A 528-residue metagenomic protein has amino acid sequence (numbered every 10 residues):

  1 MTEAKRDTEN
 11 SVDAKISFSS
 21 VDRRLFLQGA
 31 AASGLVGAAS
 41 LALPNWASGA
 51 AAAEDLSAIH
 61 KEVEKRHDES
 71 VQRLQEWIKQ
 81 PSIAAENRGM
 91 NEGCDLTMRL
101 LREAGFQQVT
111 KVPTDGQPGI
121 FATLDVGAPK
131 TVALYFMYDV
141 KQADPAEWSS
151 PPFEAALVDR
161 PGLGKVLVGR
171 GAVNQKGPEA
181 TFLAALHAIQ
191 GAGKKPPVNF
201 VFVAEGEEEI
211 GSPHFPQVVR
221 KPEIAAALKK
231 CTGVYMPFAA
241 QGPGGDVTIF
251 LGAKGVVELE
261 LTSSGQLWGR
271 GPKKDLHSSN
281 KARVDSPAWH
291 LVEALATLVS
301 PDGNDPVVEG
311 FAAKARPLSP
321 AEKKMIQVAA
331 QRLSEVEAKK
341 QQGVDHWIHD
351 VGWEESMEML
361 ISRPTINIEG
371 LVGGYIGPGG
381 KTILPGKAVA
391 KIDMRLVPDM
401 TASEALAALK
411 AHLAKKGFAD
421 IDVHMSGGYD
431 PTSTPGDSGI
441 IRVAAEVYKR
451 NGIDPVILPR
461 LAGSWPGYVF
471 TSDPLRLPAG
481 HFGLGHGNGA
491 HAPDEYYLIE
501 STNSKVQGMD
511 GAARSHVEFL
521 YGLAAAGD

Functional and structural regions predicted by a protein language model:
M1-D22, A32, A39, S48: N-terminal secretory signal peptides
A42-A52: Signal peptide processing junction and immediate N-terminal pro/mature segment of secreted/exported proteins
E54-A172, I189-V198, I392: Acidic/His- and Gly-rich active-site-bordering loop/insert found across diverse amide/peptide-bond hydrolases
V166, G171-G252, D528: Acidic/histidine-rich catalytic neighborhood of metal-dependent amide-processing enzymes
A226, G242, L251-G252, V256-E258 (+2 more regions): Acidic-enriched catalytic cores of C-N bond-cleaving enzymes acting on peptides and small amides
T262-S264, W268-G271, L291, S362 (+2 more regions): Zn-dependent metallopeptidase/amidohydrolase metal-coordination segment
M394-L396, D422-D437, R460-A462, P466: A short beta-alpha structural unit
S433-V447: Short, low-order "capping/linker" segments at domain edges
